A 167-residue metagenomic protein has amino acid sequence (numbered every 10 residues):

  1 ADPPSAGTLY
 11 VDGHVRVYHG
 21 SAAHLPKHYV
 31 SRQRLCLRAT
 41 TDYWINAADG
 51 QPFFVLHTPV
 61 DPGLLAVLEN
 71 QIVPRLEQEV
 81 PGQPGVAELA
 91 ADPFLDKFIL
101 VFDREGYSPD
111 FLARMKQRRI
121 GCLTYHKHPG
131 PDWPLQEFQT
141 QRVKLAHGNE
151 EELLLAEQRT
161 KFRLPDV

Functional and structural regions predicted by a protein language model:
A1-I45: Active-site-proximal, Lys/Arg-enriched surface segment that forms a nucleic-acid-binding/basic interface patch
S5-R16, G50, L68, K97-Y107 (+1 more regions): Short, conserved catalytic/metal-binding motifs centered on acidic residues
G13, T41-A47, L56-H57, R104 (+1 more regions): Glycine-rich, histidine-containing beta strand-loop boundary motifs that form or position
H14-R16, A22-A23, V60, E105-Y107 (+2 more regions): Short acidic/polar capping segments at secondary-structure boundaries
Y18-S21, H28, F53-F54, L65-A66 (+4 more regions): Short helix/loop capping segments that flank catalytic or ligand/cofactor-binding pockets
S31-A87: Electropositive, glycine- and tryptophan-enriched low-complexity nucleic-acid-binding patches
P74-W133: Domain-level cores of phosphate- or acyl-group-handling catalytic modules
L112-A113, Q117-V167: An anionic, glycine-rich sequence signature occurring as long contiguous blocks
